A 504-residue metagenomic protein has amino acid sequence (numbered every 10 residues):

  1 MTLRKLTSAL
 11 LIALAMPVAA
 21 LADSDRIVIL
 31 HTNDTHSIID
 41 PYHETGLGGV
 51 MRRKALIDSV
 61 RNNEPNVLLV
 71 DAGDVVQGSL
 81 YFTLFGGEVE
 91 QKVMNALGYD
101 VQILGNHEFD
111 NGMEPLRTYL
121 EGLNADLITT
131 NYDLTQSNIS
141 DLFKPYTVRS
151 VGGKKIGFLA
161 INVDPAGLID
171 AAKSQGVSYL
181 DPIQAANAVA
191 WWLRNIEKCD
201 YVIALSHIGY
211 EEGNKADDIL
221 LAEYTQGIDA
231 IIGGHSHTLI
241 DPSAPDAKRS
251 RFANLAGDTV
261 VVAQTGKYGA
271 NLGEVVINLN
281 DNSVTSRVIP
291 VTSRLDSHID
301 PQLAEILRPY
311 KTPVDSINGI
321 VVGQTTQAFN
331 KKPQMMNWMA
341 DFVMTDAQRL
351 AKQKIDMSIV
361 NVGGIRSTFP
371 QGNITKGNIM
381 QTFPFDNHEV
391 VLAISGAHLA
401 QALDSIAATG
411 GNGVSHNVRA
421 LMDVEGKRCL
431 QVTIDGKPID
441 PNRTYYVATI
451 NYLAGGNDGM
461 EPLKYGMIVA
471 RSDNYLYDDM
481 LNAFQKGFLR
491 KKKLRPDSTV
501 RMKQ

Functional and structural regions predicted by a protein language model:
T2-L21: Gram-negative bacterial Sec-dependent N-terminal signal peptides
D23, R52-A72, D100, E197: Active-site metal-binding motif and surrounding structural segment of the metallo-beta-lactamase
S24-R26, H31-P41, L68, V76-L180 (+2 more regions): Active-site-adjacent helix-turn-beta-strand microarchitecture at beta-sheet edges that either contains or buttresses
D25-V28, I38-P41, T45-G48, R52 (+5 more regions): Feature captures C-terminal
H36-I39, H43, I57-E64, N106 (+14 more regions): Sec/Tat-exported extracytoplasmic proteins
T45-D58, Q91, Y179-A186: Short catalytic helix/loop segments, enriched in acidic residues and glycine and frequently bearing histidine
N66-V67, D100, D200, D229 (+2 more regions): Conserved acidic residues
V284-I374: Hard-cation-handling environments
